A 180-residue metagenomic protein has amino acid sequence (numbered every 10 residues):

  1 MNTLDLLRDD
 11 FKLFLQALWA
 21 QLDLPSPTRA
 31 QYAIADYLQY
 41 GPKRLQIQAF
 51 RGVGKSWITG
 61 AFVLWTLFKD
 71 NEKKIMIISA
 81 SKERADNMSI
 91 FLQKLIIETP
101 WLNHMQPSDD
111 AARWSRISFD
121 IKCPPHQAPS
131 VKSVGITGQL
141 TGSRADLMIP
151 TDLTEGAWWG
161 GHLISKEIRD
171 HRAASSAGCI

Functional and structural regions predicted by a protein language model:
N2-I180: Phosphate/NTP-binding elements of NTP-utilizing enzymes
